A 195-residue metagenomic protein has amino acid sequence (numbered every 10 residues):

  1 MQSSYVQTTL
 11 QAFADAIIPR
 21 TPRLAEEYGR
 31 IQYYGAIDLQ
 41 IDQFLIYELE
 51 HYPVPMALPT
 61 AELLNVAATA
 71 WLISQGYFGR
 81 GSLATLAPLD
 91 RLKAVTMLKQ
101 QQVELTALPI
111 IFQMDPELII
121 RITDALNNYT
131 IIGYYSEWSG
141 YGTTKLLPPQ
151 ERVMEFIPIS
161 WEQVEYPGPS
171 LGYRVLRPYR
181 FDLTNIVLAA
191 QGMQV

Functional and structural regions predicted by a protein language model:
M1-I18: N-terminal module-boundary/linker segments of secreted carbohydrate-active enzymes
Y5-T8, R23-V195: Mature-region segments of soluble proteins
